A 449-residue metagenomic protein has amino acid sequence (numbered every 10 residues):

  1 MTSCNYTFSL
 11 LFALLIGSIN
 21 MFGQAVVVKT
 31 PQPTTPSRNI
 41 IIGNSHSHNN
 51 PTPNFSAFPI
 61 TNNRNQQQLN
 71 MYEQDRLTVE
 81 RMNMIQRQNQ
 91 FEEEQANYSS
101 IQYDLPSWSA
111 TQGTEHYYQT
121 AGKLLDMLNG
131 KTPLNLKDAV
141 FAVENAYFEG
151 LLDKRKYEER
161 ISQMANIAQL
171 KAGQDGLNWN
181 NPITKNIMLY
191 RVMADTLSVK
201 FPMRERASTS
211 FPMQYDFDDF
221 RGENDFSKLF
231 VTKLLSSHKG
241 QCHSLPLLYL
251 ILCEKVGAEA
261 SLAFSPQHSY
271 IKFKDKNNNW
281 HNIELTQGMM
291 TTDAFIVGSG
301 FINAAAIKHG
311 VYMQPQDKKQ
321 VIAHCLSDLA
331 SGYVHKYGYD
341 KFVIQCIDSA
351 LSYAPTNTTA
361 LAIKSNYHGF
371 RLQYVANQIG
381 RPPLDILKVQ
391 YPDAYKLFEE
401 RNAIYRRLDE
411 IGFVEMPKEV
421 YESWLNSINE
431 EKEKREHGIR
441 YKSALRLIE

Functional and structural regions predicted by a protein language model:
M1, G23-Q24: Initiator methionine at the very start of the polypeptide chain
M1-L10: Bacterial N-terminal signal peptides that target proteins for export
S9-N20: Bacterial N-terminal signal peptides
Q24-E449: A structural boundary/capping signal
